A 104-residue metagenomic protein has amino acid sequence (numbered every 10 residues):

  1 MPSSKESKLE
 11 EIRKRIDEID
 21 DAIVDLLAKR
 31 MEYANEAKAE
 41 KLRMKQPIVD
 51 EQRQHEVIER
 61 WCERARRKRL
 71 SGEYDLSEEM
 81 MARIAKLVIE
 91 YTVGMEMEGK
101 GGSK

Functional and structural regions predicted by a protein language model:
M1-K104: Domain-level signature for soluble enzymes in the chorismate/prephenate branch of the shikimate pathway
